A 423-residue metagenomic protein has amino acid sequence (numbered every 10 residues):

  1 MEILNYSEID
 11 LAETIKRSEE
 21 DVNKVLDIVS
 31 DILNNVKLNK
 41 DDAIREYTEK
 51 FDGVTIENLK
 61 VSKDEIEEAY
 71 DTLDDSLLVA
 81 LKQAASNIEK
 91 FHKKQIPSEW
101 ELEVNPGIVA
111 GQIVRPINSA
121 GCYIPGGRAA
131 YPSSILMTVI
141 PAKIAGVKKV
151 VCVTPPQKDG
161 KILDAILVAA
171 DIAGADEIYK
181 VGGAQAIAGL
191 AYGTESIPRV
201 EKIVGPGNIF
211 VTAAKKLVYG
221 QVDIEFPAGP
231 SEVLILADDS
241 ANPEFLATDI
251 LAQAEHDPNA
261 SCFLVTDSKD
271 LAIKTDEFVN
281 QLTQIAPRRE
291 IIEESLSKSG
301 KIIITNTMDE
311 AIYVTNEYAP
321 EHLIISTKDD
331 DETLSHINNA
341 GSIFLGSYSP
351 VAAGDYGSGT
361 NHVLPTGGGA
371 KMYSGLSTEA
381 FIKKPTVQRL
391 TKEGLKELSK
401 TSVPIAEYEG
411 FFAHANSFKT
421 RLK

Functional and structural regions predicted by a protein language model:
M1-N118: N-terminal Rossmann-like NAD(P)+-binding subdomain of aldehyde/semialdehyde dehydrogenases
M1-S7, E177-G182, I302-T307: Short acidic-hydrophobic, aromatic-tinged amphipathic segments that line or gate anion-handling sites
L102-V168: Conserved small-residue-rich beta-alpha loop and adjacent elements that most often cradle the phosphate/pyrophosphate
M137-K148, D171-A173, A191-I197, K215-L217 (+1 more regions): Alpha-helix C-terminal capping segments
G174-F245, D249-A252, H256-S261: Conserved NAD(P)+-binding/catalytic subdomain of aldehyde/semialdehyde dehydrogenases
V204-P206, F226-A237, Q253-D276, I292-I303 (+2 more regions): Short loop-to-beta-strand entry elements in the cores of soluble alpha/beta enzymes
E317-K423: C-terminal core of ALDH-fold dehydrogenases
